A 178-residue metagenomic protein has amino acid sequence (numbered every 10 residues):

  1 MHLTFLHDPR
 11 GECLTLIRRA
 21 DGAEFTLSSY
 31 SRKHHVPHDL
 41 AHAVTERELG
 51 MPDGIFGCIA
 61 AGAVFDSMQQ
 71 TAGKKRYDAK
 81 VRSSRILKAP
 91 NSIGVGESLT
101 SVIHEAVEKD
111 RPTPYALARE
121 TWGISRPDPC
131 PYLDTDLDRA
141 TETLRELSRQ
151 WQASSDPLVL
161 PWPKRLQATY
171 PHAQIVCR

Functional and structural regions predicted by a protein language model:
M1-L6, I17, E24-L27, R32-P37 (+2 more regions): Metalloprotease/metallohydrolase-associated module, dominated by Zn2+-dependent proteases
H7-G11: Short polar catalytic/cofactor-binding loops
E12-R19: Short polybasic amphipathic segments
T45: Short active-site segment of divalent metal-dependent hydrolases/proteases that encodes the spacing between
